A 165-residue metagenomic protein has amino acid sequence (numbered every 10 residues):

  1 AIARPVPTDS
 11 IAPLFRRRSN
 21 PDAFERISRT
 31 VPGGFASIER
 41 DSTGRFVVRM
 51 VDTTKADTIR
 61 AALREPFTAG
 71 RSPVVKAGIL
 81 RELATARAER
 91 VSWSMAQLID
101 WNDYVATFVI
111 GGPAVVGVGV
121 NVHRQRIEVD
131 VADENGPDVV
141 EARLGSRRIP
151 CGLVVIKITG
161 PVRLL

Functional and structural regions predicted by a protein language model:
A1-S19, G78-W93: N-terminal presequence-like segments and adjacent domain-start helices
I2-R4, R147, I158: Compositionally biased, intrinsically disordered/low-complexity regions enriched for serine, proline and threonine
L14-P21, T53, E134: Soluble non-cytosolic domains of exported or imported proteins
R18-N20, F24-V31: Short, flexible domain-boundary/linker segments around small modular repeats
R29-L98, G111-A142: Short glycine/threonine-rich beta-strand-turn micro-motifs
W101-Y104: PDZ domains, with a preference for the canonical peptide-binding region formed by the helix
F108-V109, E141-G145, L153-L165: Substrate-binding/charge-relay-adjacent region of secreted/lumenal peptidase catalytic domains
